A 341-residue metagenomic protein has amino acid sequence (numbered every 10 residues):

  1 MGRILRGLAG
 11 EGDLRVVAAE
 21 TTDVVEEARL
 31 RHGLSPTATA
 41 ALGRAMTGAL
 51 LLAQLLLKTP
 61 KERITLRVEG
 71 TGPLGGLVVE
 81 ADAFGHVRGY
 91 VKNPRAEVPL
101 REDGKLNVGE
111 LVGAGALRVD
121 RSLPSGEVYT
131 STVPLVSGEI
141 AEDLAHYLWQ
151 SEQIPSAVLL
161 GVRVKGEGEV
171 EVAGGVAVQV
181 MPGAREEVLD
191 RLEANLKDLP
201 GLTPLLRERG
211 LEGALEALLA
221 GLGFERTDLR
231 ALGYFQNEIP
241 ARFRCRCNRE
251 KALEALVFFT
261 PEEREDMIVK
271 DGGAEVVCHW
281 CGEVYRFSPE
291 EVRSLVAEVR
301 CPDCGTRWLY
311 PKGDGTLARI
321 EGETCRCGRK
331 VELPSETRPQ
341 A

Functional and structural regions predicted by a protein language model:
M1-F235: Interaction interfaces in information-processing and related assembly proteins
L196-E298: Cys/His-clustered metal-coordination modules, chiefly Zn-binding fingers
R246-N248, G282, G305, R326-R329: Cys/His-coordinated zinc-binding microdomains
E265-G273, K312-E323: Short linker/helix segments within small regulatory modules
V276-W280, L317-K330: Cysteine-rich micro-motifs
E283-E291, C327-A341: Short metal-binding segments enriched for Cys and/or His
A297-G305: Disulfide-bonded cysteine-rich modules in secreted/extracellular proteins, activating on the conserved Cys frameworks
